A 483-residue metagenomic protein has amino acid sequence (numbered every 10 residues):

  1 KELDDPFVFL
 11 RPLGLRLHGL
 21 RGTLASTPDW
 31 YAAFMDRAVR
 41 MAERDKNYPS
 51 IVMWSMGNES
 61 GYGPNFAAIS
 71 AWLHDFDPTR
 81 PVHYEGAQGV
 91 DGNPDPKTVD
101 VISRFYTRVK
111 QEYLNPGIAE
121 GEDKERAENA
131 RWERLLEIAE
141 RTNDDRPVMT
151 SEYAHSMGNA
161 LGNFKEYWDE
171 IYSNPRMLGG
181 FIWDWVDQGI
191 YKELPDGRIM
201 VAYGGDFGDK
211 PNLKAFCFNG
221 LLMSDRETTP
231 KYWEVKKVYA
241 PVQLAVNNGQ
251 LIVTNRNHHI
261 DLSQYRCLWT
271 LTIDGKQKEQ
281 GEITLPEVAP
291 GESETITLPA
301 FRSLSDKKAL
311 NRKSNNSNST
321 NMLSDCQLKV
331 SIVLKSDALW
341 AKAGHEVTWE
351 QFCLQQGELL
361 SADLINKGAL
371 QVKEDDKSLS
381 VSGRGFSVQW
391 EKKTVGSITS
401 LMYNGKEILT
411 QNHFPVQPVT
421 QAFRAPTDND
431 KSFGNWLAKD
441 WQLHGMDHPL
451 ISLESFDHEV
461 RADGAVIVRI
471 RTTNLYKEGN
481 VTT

Functional and structural regions predicted by a protein language model:
K1-L213, C217-F218: Substrate-binding/catalytic cleft of secreted carbohydrate-active enzymes, primarily glycoside hydrolases
G22-T23, N47, R176, V333 (+3 more regions): Intrinsically disordered, low-complexity regions enriched in Ser/Pro/Gly/Gln/His and often acidic
D29, M53, A71, R131 (+10 more regions): Residues in intrinsically disordered, low-complexity segments of regulatory proteins
R44-D45, M157-G158, H259-I260, P426 (+1 more regions): Alpha-helical interaction segments
P96-V99, D145-V148, N248, K367 (+2 more regions): Sequence-level motif detector for i,i+2 pairs with an aromatic at +2
E170-V395, E478-N480: Carbohydrate-binding surfaces of carbohydrate-active enzymes
F301-K307, N321-L323, A338, F352-T483: Beta-strand/loop-rich accessory regions of lumenal/periplasmic or secreted enzymes, predominantly carbohydrate-active
